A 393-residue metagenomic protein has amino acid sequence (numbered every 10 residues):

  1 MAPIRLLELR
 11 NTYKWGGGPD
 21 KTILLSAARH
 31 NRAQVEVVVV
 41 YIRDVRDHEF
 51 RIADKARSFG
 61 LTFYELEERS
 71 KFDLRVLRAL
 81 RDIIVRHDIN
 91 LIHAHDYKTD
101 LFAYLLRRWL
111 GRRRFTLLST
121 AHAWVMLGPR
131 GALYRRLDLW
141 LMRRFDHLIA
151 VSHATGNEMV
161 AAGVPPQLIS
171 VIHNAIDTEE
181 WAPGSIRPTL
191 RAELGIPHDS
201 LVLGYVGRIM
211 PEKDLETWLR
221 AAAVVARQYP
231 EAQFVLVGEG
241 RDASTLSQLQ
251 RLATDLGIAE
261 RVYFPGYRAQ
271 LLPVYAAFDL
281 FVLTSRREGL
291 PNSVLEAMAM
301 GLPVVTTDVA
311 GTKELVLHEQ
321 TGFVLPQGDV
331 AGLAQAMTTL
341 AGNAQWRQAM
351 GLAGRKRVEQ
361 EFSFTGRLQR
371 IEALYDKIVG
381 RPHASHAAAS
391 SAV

Functional and structural regions predicted by a protein language model:
P3, E8-G16, D20-R75: N-terminal strand-loop element at the rim of the active site of nucleotide-sugar-dependent glycosyltransferases
G17-L25, L201, Y205-R227, F234 (+3 more regions): A conserved mid-protein helix/loop that constitutes part of the nucleotide-sugar donor-binding site
R51-D54, A182-I196, Q250: A short helix/loop element that forms part of the nucleotide-sugar donor recognition site in Leloir-type
F145-V171, I176-E180: A short, active-site helix/loop in glycosyltransferases that binds the activated sugar's phosphate group
A192, G332, T339, W346-E361 (+1 more regions): A short, well-ordered alpha-helix in the C-terminal region of glycosyltransferases
Y267, R286: Aromatic "clamp/platform" in nucleotide-sugar-dependent glycosyltransferases that forms part of the donor/acceptor
P303-T306, V316: Short hydrophobic beta-strand element within catalytic cores of glycosyltransferases and related nucleotide-activated
H318-E319, F323-V330, T339-Q345: Conserved acidic donor-binding segment of nucleotide-sugar-dependent glycosyltransferases
